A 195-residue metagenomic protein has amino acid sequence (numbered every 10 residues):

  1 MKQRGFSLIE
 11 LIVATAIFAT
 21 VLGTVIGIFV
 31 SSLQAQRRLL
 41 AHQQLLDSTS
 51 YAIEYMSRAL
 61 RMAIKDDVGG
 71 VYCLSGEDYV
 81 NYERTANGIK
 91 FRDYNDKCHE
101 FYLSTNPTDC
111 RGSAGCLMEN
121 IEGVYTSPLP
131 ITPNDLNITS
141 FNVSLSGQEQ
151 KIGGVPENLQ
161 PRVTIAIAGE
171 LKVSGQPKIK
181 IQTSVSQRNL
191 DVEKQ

Functional and structural regions predicted by a protein language model:
K2-R61: Aliphatic-rich helix starts adjacent to a transmembrane/signal segment
R4, T85, L159-P161: Residue-level preference for short coil/turn positions at secondary-structure junctions
E10, Q34-R37, Q43, T49-S50 (+5 more regions): Solvent-exposed, flexible loop/coil residues
S50, R61, R111, L117-N120 (+1 more regions): Short, cationic motifs built from Arg/Lys/His that form the positively charged side of catalytic pockets
L60-R61, N106, E170, L190: Residue-level marker of positions within ordered structural domains that often coincide with functionally constrained
R61-L74: Short, well-structured beta-strand/strand-turn elements
V71-I152: Type IV pilin-like appendage domain
Y125-L129, D135-Q195: Short linear sequence signals and composition-biased patches located at protein termini or domain-edge surfaces
